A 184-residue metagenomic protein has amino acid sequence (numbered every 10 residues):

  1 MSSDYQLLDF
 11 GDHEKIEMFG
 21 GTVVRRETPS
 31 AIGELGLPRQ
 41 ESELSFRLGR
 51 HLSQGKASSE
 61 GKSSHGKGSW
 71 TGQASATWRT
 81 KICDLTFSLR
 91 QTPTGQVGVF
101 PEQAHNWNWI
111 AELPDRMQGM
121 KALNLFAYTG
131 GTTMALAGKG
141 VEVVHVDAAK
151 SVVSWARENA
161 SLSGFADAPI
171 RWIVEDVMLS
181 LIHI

Functional and structural regions predicted by a protein language model:
M1-G11, K15-F19, D84-F87, Y128 (+5 more regions): Aromatic-residue detector
S3-E17, V24-P101, N108: Non-catalytic substrate-recognition/targeting regions of SAM-dependent transferases
F100-A104, E175-L179: Conserved phosphate-coordination/catalytic loops
A111-M178: Conserved SAM/SAH cofactor-binding pocket of Class I
I182-I184: Conserved small/polar residues in nucleotide/adenosyl-binding loops
